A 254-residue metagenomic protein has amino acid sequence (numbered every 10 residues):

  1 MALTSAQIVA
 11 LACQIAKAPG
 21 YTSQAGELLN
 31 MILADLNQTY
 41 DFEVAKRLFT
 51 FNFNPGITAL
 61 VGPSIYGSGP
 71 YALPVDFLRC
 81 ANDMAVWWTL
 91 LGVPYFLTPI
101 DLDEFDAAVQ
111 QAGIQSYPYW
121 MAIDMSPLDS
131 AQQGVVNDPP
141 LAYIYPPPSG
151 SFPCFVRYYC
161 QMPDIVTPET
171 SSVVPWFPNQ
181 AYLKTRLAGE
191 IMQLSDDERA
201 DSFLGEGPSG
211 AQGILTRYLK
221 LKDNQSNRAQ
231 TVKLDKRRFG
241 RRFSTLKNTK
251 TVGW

Functional and structural regions predicted by a protein language model:
M1-W254: Glycine-enriched, solvent-exposed interface loops adjoining structured elements
